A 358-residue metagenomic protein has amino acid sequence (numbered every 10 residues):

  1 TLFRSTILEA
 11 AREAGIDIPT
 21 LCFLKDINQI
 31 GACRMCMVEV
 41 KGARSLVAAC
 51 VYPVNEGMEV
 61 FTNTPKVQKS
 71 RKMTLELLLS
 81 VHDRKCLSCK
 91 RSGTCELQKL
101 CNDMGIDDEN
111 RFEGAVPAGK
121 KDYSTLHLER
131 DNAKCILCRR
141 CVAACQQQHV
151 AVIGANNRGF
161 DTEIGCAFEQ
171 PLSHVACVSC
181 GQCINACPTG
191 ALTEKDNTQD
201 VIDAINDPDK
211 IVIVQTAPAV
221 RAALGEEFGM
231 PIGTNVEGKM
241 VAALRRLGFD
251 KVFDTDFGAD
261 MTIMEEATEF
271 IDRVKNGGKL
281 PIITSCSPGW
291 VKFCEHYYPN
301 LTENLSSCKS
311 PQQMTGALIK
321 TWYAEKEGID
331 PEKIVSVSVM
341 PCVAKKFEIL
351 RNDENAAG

Functional and structural regions predicted by a protein language model:
T1-L2: Short, small-residue-biased leader/transition segments that mark boundaries at the very start of proteins
S5-K69, L79, E194-G358: Iron-sulfur-associated redox domains of electron-transfer enzymes in respiratory and anaerobic energy metabolism
T6, R140, Q182: Residue-level recognition of oxygen-bearing side chains
R34-V38, A43-S179, L192-D207, I211: Fe-S ferredoxin-like electron-transfer domains and their immediately adjacent linker/connector regions across
S124-R130, C166, Q182, G225-E227 (+1 more regions): Glycine- and acidic
C145, C187, V236: Cysteine-centered loop/knuckle micro-motif
P171-K195, E295-P299, C308: Helix-enriched interaction subdomains in cytosolic or periplasmic regions, typified by TIR/SEFIR signaling/NADase cores
